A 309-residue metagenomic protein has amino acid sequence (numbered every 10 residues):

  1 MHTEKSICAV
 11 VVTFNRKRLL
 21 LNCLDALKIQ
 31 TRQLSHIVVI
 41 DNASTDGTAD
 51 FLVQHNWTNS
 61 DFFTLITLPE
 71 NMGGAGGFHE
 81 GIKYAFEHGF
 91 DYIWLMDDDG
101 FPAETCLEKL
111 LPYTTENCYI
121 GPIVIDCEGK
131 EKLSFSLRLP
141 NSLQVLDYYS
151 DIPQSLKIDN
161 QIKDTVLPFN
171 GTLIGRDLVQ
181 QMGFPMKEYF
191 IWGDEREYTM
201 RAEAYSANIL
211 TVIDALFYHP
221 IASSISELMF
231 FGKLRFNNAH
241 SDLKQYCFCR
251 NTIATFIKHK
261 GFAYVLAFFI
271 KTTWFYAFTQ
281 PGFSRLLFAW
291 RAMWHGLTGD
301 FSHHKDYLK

Functional and structural regions predicted by a protein language model:
D25-S35: Short, acidic, metal-binding catalytic loop of nucleotide-sugar glycosyltransferases
A26, D41-F51, E70, G100-F101: A conserved acidic beta->alpha catalytic loop
L68-H88: Glycine-rich, basic loop-to-helix element that forms the pyrophosphate-binding segment of sugar-nucleotide handling
F90-D99: Short beta-strand-to-loop acidic/aromatic patch adjacent to the donor-nucleotide binding site
T105-P140: Conserved donor NDP-sugar-binding/catalytic core segment of glycosyltransferases
Q154-I174: A recurrent flexible, glycine/aromatic-enriched loop bordering the glycosyltransferase active site that acts as
T172, L178-G183, E188-A215: A short, conserved alpha-helix in the catalytic core of glycosyltransferases
F256-K309: Non-catalytic, C-terminal membrane-associated alpha-helical segments of glycosyltransferases
